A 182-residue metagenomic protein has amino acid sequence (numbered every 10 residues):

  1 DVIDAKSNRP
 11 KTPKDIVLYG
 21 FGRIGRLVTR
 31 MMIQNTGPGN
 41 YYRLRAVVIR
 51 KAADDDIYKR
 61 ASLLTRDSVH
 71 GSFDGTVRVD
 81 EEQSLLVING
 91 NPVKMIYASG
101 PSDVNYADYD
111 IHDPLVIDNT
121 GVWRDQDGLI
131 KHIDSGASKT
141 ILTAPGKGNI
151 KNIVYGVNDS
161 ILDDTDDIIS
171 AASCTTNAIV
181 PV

Functional and structural regions predicted by a protein language model:
D1-V182: N-terminal Rossmann-like NAD(P) cofactor-binding subdomain of oxidoreductases, focused on the glycine-rich
